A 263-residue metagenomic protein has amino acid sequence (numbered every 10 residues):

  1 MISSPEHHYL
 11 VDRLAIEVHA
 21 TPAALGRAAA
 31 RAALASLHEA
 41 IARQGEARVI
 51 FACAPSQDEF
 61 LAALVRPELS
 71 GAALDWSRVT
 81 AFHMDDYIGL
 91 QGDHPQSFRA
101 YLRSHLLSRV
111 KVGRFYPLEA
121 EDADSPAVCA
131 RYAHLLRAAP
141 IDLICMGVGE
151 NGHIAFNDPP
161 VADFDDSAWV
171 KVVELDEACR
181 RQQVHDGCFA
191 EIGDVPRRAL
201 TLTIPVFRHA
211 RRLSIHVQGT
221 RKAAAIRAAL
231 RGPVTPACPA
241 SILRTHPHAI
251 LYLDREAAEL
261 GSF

Functional and structural regions predicted by a protein language model:
M1-R48: N-terminal glycine-/serine-/threonine-rich phosphate-binding loop
I2-R13, A73-C145: Ligand-binding beta-strand-loop-alpha-helix segment within the catalytic cores of soluble metabolic enzymes
I2-S4, L202-F263: ATP/nucleoside-binding phosphotransfer catalytic cores, i.e., glycine-rich phosphate-binding loops
I41-S70: Glycine-rich N-terminal segment of FAD-binding domains in flavoprotein oxidoreductases, spanning the beta-loop-helix
I50-A54, H83, L118-E119, C145-V148 (+2 more regions): Short beta-strand segments
A127-A130, A155-P160, D165-S167, A225-A229 (+1 more regions): A short secondary-structure junction signal
A139-F164: Glycine-rich phosphate-binding loop
A155-L202: Class I SAM-dependent methyltransferase SAM-binding "motif I" and its flanking Rossmann-like core
